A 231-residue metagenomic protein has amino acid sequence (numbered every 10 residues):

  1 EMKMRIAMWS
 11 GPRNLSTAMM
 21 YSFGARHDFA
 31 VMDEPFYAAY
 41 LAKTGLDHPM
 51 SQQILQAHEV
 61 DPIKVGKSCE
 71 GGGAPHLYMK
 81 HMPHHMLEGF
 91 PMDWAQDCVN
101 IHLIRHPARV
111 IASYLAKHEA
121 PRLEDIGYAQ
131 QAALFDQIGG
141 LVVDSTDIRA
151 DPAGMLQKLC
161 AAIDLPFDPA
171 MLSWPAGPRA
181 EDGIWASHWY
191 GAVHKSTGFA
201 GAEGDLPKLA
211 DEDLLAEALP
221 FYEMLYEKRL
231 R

Functional and structural regions predicted by a protein language model:
E1-G72: PAPS-dependent sulfotransferase catalytic core
I6, P169-R231: PAPS-dependent sulfotransferases, especially Golgi type II membrane carbohydrate sulfotransferases
S10, D33, K80-H81, L219: Pocket-edge structural micro-motifs
A39-L41, V110, G177: Generic structural signal for helix capping and beta-alpha/helix-loop junctions
K43-G45, M155, R179-G183: Short secondary-structure transition/capping segments
Q56-K67, A132-F135, V193-A202: Short, basic, helix/turn surface patches
G73-L77: Short, well-ordered coil/turn segments that N-cap beta-strands
M79-A170, I184-S196: PAPS-dependent sulfotransferase catalytic domain
